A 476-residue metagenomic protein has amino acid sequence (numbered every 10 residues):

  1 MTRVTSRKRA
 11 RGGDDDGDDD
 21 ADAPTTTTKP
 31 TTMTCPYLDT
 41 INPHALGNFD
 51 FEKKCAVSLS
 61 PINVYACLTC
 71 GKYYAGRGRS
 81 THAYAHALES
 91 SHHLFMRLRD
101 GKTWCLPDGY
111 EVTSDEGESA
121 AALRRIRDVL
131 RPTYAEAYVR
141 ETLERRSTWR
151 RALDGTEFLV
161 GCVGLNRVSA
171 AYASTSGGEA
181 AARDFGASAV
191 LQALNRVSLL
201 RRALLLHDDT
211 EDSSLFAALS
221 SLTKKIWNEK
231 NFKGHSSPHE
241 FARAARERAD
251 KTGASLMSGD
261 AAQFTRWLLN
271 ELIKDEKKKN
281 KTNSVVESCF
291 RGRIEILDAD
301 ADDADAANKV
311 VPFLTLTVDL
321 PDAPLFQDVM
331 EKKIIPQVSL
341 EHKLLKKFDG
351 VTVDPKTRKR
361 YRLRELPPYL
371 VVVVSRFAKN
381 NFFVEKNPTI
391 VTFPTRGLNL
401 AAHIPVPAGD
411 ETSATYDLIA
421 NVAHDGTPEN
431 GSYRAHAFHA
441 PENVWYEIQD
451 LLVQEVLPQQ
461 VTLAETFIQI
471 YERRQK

Functional and structural regions predicted by a protein language model:
M1-K476: UBL (ubiquitin/ubiquitin-like) substrate-recognition surfaces within cysteine isopeptidase catalytic folds
